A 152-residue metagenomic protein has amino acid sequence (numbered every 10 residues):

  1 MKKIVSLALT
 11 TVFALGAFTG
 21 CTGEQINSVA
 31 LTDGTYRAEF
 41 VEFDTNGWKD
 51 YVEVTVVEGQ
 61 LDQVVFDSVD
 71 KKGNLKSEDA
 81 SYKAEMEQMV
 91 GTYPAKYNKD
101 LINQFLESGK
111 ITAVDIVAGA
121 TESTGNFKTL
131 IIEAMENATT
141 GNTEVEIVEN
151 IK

Functional and structural regions predicted by a protein language model:
M1-I4: Positively charged n-region of N-terminal signal peptides that target proteins for export
S6-T10: Internal alpha-helical transmembrane segments of multi-pass membrane proteins, especially GPCRs
T11-L15: Alpha-helical transmembrane segments
G16-G20: C-terminal motif of bacterial Sec signal peptides marking the signal peptidase cleavage site
T22-E24: Bacterial signal peptide processing site
I26-K152: Active-site- and interface-proximal helix/loop "cap" or "latch" segments in soluble metabolic and energy-transducing
